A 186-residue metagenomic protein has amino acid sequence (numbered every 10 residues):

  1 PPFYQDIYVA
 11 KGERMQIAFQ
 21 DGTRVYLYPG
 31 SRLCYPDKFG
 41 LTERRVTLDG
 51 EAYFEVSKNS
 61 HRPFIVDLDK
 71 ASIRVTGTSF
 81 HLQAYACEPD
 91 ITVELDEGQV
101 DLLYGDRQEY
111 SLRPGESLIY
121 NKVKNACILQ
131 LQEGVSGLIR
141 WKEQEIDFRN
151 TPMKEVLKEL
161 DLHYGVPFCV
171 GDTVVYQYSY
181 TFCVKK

Functional and structural regions predicted by a protein language model:
P1-K186: A residue-level detector for the "anchor" residue at the start of short, highly conserved motifs
